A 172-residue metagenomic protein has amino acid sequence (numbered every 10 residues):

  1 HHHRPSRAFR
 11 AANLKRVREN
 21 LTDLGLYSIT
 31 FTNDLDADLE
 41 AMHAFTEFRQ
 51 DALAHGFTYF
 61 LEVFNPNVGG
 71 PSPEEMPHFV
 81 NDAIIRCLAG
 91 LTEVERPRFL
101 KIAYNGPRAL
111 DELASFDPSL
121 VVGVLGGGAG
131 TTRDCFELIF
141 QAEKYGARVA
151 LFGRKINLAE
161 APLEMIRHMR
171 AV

Functional and structural regions predicted by a protein language model:
H1, A41-H55, N81-I85, L110-A129 (+1 more regions): Alpha-helix-loop-beta-strand connector modules within alpha/beta enzyme cores
H1, G25-I29, Y59-E62, R98-I102 (+2 more regions): Hydrophobic faces of well-ordered beta-strands that scaffold small-molecule active sites in alpha/beta enzyme cores
H1-T58, V68-E75: Active-site beta->alpha loop and helix N-cap motifs at the rims of alpha/beta catalytic domains
S28-A41, T58-F60, M76-G106: Catalytic beta/alpha-barrel core
F31-N33, N65-G69, Y104-G106, G126-G130 (+1 more regions): Active-site-proximal loop/turn and secondary-structure-junction residues that shape catalytic pockets, frequently
M42, C135-F136, P162-L163: Conserved strand-to-helix beginnings and helix N-cap segments that scaffold or border functional pockets
P73-E93, L113-F140, K144-Y145: Active-site pocket-lining/capping segments in soluble small-molecule metabolic enzymes
E143, N157-V172: C-terminal helical cap(s) of enzyme catalytic domains, especially alpha/beta-barrels
